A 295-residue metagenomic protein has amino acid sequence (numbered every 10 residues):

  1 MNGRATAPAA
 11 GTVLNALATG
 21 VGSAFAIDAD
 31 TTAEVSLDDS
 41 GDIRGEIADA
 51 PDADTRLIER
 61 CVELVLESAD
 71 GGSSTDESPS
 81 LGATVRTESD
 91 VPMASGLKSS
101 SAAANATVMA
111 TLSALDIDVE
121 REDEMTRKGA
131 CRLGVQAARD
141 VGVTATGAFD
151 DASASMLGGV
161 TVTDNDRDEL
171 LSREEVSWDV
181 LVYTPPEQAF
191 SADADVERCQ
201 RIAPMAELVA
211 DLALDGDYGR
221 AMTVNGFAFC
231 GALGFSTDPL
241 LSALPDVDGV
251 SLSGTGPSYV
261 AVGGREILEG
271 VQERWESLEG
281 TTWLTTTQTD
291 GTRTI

Functional and structural regions predicted by a protein language model:
M1-M93, R274, T287-I295: ATP-binding N-lobe of GHMP and related small-molecule kinases
T12, A18, D90, A94-A104 (+2 more regions): FAD-binding core of FAD-dependent oxidoreductases, characterized by glycine-rich FAD pyrophosphate-binding loops
E63, E67, A106-D116, D211 (+1 more regions): Short glycine/serine- and small hydrophobic-enriched flexible loop segments
L97-G129, M156-G158: DPxDG-like acidic metal-binding loop motif
E124-P245, R265-L278, W283-I295: ATP-dependent small-molecule kinase catalytic core of the GHMP/sugar-kinase superfamily and closely related
V250-S253: Short beta-strand
T255-Y259: Conserved glycine-rich beta-strand-loop-beta hairpin in the small C-terminal domain of fold type I
V260-G264: Short hydrophobic/aromatic beta-strand micro-patches that form the beta-sheet surface supporting nucleotide- or nucleic
